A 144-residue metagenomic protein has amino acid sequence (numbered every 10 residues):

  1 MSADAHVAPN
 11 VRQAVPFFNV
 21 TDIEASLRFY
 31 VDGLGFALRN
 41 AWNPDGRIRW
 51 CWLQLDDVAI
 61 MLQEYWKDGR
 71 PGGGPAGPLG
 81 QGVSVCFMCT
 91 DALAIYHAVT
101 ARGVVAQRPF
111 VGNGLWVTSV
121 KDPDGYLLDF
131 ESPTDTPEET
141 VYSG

Functional and structural regions predicted by a protein language model:
S2-F17, A37-F87, A94-K121, S132-G144: Vicinal oxygen chelate
S26-V31, V99, G125: Conserved active-site tyrosine of GNAT-family acetyltransferases
